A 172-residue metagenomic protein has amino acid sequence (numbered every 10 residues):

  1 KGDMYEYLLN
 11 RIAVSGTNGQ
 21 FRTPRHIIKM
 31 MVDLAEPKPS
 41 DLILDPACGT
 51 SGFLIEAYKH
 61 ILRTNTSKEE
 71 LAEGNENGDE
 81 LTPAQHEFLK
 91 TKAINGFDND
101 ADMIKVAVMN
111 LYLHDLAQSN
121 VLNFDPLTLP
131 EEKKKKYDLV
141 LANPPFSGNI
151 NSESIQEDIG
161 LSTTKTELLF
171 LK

Functional and structural regions predicted by a protein language model:
K1-I12, G16, Q20: Long recognition/docking surfaces used for binding and targeting
N10-R11, N151-Q156: Gly-rich Lys/Arg/Thr-decorated short loops/hinges at beta-loop-alpha junctions or inter-strand turns that position
Q20-A142, S147-N149, L168: Conserved S-adenosyl-L-methionine
K92-N95, S154-I159: Short beta-alpha connecting loops at secondary-structure transitions that line or flank enzyme active sites
E157-K172: Glycine-rich S-adenosyl-L-methionine
